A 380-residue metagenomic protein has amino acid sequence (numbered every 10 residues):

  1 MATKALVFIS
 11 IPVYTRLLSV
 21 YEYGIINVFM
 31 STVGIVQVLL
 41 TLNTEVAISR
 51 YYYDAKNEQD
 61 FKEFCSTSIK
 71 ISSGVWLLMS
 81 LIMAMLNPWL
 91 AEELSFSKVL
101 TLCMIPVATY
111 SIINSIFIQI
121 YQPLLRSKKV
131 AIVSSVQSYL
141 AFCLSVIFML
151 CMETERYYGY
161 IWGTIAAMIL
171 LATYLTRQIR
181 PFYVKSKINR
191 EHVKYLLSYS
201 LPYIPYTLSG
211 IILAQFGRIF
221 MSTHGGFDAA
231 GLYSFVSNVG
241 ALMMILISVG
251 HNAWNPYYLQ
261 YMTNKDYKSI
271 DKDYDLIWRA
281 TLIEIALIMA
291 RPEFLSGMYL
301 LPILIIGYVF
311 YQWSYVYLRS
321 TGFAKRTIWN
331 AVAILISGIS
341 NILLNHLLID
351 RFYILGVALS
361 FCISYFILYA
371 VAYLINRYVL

Functional and structural regions predicted by a protein language model:
M1-E45, W76, S80-A84, V107 (+2 more regions): Signature of the first transmembrane helix
M1-T3, F29, G34, V38-N87 (+1 more regions): Membrane-water interface segments that mark the loop-to-transmembrane alpha-helix transition
L6, M30-V38, Y233-N252, E284 (+4 more regions): Transmembrane helix-bundle signature of multi-pass secondary active exporters and lipid flippases
I11, L40-K56, V236, G240-W278 (+1 more regions): Helix-loop junctions and terminal segments of transmembrane helices in multi-pass membrane transport/translocation
V28, L102, A131-P181, S237-G240 (+2 more regions): Hydrophobic alpha-helical transmembrane segments
D60, Y110-V133, I305-I336, L347 (+1 more regions): Membrane-interface junctions at transmembrane-helix termini in multi-pass inner-membrane proteins
N87-M104, F227, K272, I285-V309: Interfacial segments at transmembrane-helix termini and the short loops linking adjacent helices
K128, Y157-G163, T173-A214, A253 (+2 more regions): Interhelical loop/hinge segments that connect adjacent transmembrane helices in multipass membrane
